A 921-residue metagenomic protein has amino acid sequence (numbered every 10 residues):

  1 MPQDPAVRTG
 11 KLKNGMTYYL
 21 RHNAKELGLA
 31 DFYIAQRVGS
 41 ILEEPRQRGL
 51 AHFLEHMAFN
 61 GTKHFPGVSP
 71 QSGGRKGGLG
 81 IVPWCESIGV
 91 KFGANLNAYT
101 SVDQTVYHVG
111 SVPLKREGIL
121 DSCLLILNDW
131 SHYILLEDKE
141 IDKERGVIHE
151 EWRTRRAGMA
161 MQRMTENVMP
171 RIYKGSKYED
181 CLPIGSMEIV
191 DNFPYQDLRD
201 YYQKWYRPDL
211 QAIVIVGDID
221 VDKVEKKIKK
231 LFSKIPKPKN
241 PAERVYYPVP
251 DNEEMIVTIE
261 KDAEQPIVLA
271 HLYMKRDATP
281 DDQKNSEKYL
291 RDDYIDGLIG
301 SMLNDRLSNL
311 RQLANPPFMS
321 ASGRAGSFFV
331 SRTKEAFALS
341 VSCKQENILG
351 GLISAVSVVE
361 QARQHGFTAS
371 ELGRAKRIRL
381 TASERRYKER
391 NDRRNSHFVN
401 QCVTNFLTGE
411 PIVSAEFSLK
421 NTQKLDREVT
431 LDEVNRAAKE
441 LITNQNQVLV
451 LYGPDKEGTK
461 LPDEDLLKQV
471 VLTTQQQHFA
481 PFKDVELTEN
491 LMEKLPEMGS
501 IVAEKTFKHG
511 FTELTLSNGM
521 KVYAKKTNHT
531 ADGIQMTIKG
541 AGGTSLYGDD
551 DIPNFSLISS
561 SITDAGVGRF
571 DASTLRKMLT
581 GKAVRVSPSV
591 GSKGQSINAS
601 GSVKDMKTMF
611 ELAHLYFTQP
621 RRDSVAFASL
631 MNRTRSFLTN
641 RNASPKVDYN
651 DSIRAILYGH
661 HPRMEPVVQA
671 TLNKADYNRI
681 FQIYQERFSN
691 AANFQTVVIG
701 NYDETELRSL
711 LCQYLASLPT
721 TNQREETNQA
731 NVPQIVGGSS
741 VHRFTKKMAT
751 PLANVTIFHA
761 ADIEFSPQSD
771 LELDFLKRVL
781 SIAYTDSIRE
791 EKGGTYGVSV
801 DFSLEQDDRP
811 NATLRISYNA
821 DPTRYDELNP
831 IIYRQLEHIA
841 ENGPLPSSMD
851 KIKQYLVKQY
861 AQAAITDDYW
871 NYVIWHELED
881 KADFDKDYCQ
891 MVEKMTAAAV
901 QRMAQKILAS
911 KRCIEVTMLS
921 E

Functional and structural regions predicted by a protein language model:
M1-L20, D220-S308, Q312-A314, G373-R377 (+7 more regions): Proteolytic maturation boundary segments
R21, E26-E43, G49-A51, S69-D129 (+14 more regions): M16 family metallopeptidases and their MPP-like homologs
E55-F59, T563: Active-site-flanking alpha-helical
C123-I126, V147, K227-L231, S354 (+2 more regions): Alpha-helical scaffold elements adjacent to nucleotide-binding pockets in ATP/GTP-utilizing enzyme cores
Y133-I141, V429, E433, A437 (+3 more regions): Peptidyl-prolyl cis-trans isomerase
E140, R145-D197, Y201-P208, V216 (+3 more regions): Hydrophobic, small-residue-rich alpha-helical packing segments that form membrane-like cores
L182, I189-I228, H661-P662, P666 (+1 more regions): Internal metal/ion-chelating core segments
